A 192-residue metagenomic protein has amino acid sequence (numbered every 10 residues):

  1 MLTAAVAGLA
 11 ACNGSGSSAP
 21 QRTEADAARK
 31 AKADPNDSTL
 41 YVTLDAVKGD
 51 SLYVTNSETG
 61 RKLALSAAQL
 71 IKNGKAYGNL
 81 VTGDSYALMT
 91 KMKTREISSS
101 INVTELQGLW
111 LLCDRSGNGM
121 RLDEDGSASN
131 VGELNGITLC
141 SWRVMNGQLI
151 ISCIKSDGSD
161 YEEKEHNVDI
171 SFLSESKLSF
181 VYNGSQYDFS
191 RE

Functional and structural regions predicted by a protein language model:
M1-A5: Sec-dependent N-terminal signal peptides
G8-A11: C-terminal motif of bacterial Sec signal peptides marking the signal peptidase cleavage site
N13-Y41, V47-S141, Q148-E192: Lipid interaction determinants
